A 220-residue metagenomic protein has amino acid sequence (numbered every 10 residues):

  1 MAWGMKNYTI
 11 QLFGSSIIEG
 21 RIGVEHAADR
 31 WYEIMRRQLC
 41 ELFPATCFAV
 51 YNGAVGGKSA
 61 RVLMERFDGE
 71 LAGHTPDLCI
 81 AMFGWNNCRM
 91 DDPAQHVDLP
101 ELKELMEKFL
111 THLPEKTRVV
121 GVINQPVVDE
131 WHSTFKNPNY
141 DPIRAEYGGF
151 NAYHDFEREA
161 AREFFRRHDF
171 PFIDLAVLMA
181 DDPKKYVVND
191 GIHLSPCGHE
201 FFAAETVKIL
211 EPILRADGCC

Functional and structural regions predicted by a protein language model:
M1-A54, R66-T75: Serine-esterase "nucleophile elbow" of acetyl-processing enzymes
G20, R61, R89: Active-site environment of divalent metal-dependent phosphoester hydrolases
R36-T46, M64-C220: Alpha-helical cap/lid subdomain in secreted, periplasmic, or secretory-pathway luminal O-acyl-processing enzymes
G56-S59: Acidic, metal-coordinating catalytic cores used for nucleic-acid/nucleotide bond scission and strand-transfer chemistry
